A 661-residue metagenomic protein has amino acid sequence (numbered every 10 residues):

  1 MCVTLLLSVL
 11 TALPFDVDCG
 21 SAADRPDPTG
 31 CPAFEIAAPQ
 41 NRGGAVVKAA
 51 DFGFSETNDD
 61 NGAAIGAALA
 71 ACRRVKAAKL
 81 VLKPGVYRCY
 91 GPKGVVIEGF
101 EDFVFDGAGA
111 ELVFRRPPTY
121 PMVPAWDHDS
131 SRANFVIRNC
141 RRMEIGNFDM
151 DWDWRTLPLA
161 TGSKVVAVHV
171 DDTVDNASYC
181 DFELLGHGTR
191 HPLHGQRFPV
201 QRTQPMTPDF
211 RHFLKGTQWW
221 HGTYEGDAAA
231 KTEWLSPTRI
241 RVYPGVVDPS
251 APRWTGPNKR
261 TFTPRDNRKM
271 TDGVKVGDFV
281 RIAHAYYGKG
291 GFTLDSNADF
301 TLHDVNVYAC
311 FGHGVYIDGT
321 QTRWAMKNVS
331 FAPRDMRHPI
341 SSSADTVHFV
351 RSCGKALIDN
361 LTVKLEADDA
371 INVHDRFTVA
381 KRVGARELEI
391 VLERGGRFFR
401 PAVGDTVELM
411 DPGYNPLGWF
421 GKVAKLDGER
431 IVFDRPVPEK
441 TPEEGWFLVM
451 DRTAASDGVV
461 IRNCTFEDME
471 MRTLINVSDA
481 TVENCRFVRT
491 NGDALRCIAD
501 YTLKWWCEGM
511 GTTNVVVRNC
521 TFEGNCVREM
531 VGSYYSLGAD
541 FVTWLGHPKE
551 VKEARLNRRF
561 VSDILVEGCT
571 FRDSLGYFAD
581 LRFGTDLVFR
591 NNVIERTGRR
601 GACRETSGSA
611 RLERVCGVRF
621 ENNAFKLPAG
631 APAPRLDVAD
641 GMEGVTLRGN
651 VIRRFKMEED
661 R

Functional and structural regions predicted by a protein language model:
C2-A12: Bacterial N-terminal signal peptides
L13-A64: Right-handed parallel beta-helix/beta-solenoid
A50-E56, G62-L69, K76-F103, A108-S131 (+4 more regions): N-terminal extracellular ligand-recognition/capping segment immediately after the signal peptide
A77, F100, G107, F135-C140 (+34 more regions): Parallel beta-helix/beta-solenoid
A77, G91-G94, F114-T119, W154-L159 (+13 more regions): Short glycine/acidic-rich loop motifs that flank beta-strands on beta-rich extracellular proteins
M150-D172, C180-P237, G396-E429: Ser/Thr/Gly-rich low-complexity blocks that favor extended beta-strand/coil architectures
G216-G288, L417-W419, K425-V459, E467: Small/polar beta-strand repeat architecture
